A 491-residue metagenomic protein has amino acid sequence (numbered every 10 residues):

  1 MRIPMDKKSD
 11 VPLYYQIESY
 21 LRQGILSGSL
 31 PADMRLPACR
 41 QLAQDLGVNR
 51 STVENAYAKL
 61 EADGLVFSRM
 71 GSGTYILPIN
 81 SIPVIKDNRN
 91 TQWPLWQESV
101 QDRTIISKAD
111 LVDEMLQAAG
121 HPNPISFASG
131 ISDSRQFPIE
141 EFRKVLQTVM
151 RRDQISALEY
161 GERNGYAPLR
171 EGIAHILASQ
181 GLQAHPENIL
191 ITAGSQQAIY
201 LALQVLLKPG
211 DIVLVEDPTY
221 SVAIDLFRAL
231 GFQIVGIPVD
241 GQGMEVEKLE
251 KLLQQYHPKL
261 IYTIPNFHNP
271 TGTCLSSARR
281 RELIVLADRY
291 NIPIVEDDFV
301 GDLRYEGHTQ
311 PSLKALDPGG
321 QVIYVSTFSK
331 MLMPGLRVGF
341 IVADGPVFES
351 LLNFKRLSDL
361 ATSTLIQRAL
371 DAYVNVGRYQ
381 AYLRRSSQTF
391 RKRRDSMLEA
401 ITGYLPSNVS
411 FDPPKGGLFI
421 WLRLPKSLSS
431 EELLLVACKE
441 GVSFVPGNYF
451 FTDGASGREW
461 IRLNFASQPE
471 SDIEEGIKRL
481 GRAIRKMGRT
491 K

Functional and structural regions predicted by a protein language model:
M1-Q147, L352, R356-T362, R384 (+8 more regions): N-terminal basic, amphipathic alpha-helical segments
F67-S68, A184, F444: Short beta-strand "wing" residues that participate in macromolecule-binding interfaces
L146-Y290, G301-G319, F390, S471 (+1 more regions): Conserved core of the PLP fold type I
V215, G236, I294-E296, L370 (+1 more regions): Hydrophobic residues in well-ordered beta-strands that form the structural core
P318-Q388: Conserved core segment of the aminotransferase class I/II
D371, Q388-L398, S410-R423: Conserved glycine-rich beta-strand-loop-beta hairpin in the small C-terminal domain of fold type I
C438-R462: Conserved PLP cofactor-binding pocket of PLP-dependent enzymes
